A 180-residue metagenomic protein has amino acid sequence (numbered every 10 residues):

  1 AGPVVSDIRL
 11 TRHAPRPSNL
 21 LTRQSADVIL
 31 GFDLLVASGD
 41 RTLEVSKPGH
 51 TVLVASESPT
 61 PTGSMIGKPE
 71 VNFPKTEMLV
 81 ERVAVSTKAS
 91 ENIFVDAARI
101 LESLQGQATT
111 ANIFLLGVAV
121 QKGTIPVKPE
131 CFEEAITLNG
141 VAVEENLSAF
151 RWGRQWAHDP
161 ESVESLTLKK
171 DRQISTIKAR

Functional and structural regions predicted by a protein language model:
A1-R180: Active-site cofactor/cluster-binding pocket
